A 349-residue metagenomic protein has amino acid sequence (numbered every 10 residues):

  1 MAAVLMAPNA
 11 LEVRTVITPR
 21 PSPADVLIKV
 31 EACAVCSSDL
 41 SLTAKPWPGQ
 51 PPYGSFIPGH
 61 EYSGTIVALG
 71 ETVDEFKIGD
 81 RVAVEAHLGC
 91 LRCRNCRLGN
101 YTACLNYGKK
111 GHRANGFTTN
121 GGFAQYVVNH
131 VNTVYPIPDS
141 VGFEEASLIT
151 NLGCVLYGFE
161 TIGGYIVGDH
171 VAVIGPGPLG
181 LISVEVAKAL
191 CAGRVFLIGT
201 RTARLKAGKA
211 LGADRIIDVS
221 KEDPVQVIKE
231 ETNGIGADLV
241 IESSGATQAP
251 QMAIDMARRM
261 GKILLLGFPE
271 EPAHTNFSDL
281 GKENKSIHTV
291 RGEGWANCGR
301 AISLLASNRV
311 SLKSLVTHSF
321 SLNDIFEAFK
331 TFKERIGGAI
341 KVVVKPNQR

Functional and structural regions predicted by a protein language model:
A2, Q251-D255, W295-R349: C-terminal hydrophobic helical "lid"/dimerization subdomain of Rossmann-like NAD(P)H-dependent oxidoreductases
A3-R20, S37-A68, A83-E85, C104-N120: N-terminal glycine-rich cofactor-binding segment
P19-C33, W47-R97, P138-S140: Glycine-rich beta-strand-centered segment in the early N-terminal region that forms part of a ligand/cofactor-binding
C90-I174: NAD(P)H dinucleotide-binding glycine-rich loop of Rossmann-like/cofactor-binding domains, especially the beta1-alpha1
D139-E222, Q226: Mid-domain Rossmann-like dinucleotide-binding core that forms the NAD(H)/NADP(H) cofactor-binding site
I162-V167, K206, A210-S286, F326: Glycine-rich cofactor phosphate-binding loops and adjacent beta1-alpha1 units of small-molecule cofactor enzyme domains
R201, P269, E293: Residues in the short beta-alpha loop(s) of Rossmann-like NAD(P)-binding domains
